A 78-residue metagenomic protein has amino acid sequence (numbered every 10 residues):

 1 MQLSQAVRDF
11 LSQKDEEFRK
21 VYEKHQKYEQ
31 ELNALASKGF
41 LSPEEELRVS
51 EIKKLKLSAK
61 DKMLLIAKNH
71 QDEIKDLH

Functional and structural regions predicted by a protein language model:
M1-H78: Extended, charge-rich alpha-helical interface modules
